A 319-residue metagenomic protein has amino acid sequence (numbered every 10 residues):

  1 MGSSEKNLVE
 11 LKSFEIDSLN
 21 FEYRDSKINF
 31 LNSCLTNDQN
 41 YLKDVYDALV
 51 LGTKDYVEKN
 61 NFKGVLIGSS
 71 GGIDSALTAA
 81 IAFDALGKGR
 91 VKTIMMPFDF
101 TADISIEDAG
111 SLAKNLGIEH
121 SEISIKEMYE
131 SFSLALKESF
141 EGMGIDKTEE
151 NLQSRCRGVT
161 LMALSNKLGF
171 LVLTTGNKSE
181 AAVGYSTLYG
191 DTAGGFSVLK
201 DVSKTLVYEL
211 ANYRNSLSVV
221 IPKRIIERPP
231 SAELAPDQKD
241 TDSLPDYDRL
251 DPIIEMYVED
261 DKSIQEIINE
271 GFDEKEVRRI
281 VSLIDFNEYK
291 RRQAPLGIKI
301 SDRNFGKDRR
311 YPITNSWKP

Functional and structural regions predicted by a protein language model:
G2-G71, S75-P319: ATP/NTP-dependent adenylation/nucleotidyl-transfer catalytic domains that generate, transfer, or process NMP-activated
